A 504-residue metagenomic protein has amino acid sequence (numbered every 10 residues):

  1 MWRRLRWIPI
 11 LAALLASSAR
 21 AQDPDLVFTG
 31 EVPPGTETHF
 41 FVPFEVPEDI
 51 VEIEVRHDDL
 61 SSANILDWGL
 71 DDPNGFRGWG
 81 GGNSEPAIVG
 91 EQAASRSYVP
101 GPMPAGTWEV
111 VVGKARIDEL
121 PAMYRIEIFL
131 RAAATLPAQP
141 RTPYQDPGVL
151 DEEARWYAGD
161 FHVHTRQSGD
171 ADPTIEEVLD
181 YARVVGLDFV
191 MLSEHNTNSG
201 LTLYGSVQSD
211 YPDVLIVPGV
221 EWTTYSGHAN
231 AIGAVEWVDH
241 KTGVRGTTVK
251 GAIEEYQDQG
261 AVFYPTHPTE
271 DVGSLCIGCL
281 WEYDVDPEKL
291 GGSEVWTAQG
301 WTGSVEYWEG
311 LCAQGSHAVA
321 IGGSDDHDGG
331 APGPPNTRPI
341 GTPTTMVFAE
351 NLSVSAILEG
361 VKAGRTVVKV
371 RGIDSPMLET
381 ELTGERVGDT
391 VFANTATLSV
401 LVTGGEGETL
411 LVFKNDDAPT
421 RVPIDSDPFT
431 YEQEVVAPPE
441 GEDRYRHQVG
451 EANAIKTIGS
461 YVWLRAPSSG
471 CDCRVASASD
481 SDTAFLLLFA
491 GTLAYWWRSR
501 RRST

Functional and structural regions predicted by a protein language model:
A19-I50, L136-A158, R166-S168, D180: Non-catalytic extracellular/lumenal accessory regions of secreted precursors
D23-P34, D59-S95: Surface-exposed beta-strand/loop patches in noncatalytic accessory domains and peripheral targeting/linker segments
H57-D59, V110-D118, Q448-N453: Short beta-strand-plus-loop segments that form exposed binding edges in beta-rich domains
L66, D118-L130: Edge beta-strands of jelly-roll/beta-sandwich modules across compartments, strongly enriched in secreted/luminal
R141-D151, S226-V238, V272-S468: Charged catalytic cores and adjacent phosphate/nucleic-acid-binding surfaces used for phosphate/nucleic-acid chemistry
P143-W281, D286-E288, V295-G310, G323-D326 (+1 more regions): A metal-dependent hydrolase metal-coordination microenvironment
D472-L486: Juxtamembrane/start-of-transmembrane alpha-helix segments at the extracytoplasmic/lumenal side of membrane anchors
D482-R501: A cross-kingdom C-terminal cell-surface attachment/processing module
